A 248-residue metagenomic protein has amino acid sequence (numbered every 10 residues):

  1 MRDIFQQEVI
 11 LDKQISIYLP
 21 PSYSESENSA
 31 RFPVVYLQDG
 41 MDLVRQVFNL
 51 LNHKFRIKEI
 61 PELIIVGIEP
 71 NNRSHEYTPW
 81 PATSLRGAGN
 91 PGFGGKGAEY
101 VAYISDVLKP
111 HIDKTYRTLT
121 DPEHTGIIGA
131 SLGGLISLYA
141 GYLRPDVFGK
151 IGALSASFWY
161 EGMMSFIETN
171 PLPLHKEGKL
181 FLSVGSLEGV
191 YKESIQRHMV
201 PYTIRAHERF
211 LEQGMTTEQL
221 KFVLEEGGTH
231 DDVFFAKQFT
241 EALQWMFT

Functional and structural regions predicted by a protein language model:
M1-T248: Non-catalytic cap/lid and distal C-terminal segments of serine-dependent acyl enzymes
